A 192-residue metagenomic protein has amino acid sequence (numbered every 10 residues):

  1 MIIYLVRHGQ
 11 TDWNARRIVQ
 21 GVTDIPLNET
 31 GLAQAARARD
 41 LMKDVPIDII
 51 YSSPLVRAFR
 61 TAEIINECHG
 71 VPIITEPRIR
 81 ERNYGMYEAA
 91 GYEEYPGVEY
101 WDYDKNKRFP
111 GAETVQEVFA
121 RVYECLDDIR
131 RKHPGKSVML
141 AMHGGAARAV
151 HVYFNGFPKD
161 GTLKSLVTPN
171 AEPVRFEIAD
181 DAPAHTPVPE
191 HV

Functional and structural regions predicted by a protein language model:
M1-Y4, I49: Extreme N-terminal starter segment of soluble prokaryotic enzymes
I3, K136-G144: Generic beta-sheet signal
Q10-V71: Active-site-proximal alpha-helix that buttresses catalytic centers in soluble enzyme cores
T11, A146-A147: Short active-site segment of divalent metal-dependent hydrolases/proteases that encodes the spacing between
K43-P46, I129-K136: Glycine-rich phosphate-binding loop signature in dinucleotide/nucleotide-binding domains
S52-S53, A120, A141-M142: Short beta-strand scaffold positions
E67-Y123, E177: Phosphate-handling substructures
F157-A184: Domain-level recognition of soluble alpha/beta enzyme cores, biased toward histidine phosphatases/phosphomutases
